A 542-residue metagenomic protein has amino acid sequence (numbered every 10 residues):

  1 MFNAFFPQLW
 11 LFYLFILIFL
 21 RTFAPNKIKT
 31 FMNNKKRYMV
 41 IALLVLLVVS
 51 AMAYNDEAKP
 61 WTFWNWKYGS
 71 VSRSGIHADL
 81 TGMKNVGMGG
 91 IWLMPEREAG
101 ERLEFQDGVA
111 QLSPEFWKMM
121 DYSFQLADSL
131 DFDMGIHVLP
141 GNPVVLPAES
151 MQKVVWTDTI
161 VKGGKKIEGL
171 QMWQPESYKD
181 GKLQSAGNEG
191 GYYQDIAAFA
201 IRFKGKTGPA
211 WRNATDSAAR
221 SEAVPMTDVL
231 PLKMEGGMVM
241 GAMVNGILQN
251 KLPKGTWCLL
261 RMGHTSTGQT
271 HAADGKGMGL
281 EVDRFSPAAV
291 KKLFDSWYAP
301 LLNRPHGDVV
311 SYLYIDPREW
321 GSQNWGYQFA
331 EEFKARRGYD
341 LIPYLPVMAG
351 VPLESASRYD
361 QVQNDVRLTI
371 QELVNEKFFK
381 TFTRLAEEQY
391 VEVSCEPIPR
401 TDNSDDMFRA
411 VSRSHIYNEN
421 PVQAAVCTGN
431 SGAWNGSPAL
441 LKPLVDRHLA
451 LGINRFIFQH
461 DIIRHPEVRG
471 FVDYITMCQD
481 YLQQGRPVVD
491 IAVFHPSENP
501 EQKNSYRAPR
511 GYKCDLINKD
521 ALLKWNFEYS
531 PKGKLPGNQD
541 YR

Functional and structural regions predicted by a protein language model:
I18, T22-P25: Short, positively charged and aromatic/hydrophobic N-terminal segments
N33-V40: Bacterial N-terminal signal peptides that target proteins for export
I41-V48: Bacterial N-terminal signal peptides
V49-A53: Sec/Tat signal peptide C-region and signal peptidase I cleavage site
Y54-G90: Mature N-terminal segment immediately following signal peptide/propeptide cleavage in secreted/periplasmic
K59, G82-V86, A110-N364, Q371-E372 (+1 more regions): Mature extracytoplasmic enzyme cores
H77, G90, Q111-N142, A148-E149 (+4 more regions): Carbohydrate-binding surfaces of carbohydrate-active enzymes
